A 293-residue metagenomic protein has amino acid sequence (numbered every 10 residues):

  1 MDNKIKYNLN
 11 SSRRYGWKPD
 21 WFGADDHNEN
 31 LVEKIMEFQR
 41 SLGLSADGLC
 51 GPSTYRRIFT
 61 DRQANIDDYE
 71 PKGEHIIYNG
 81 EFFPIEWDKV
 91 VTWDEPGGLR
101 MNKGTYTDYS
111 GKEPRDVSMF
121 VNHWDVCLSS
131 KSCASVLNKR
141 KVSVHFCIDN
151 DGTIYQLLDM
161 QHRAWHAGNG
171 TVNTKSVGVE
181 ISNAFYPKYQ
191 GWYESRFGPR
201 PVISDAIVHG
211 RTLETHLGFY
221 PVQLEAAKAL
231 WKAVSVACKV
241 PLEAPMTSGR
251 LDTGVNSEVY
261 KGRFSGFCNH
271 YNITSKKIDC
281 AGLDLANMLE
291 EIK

Functional and structural regions predicted by a protein language model:
D2-D61: Short acidic, glycine/serine/threonine-rich helix-capping segments at coil-helix boundaries
G16, Q39-A46, R62-I66, W124-V126 (+4 more regions): Sec/Tat-exported extracytoplasmic proteins
D47, S118-M119, S265: Conserved acidic residues
C50, V177, S265: Short glycine-rich loop/turn motifs that provide flexible caps or phosphate-binding loops at active sites
R56, T60-D61, Y69-E86, F185-K293: Basic/polar, cationic surfaces and motifs that engage anionic cell-wall and phosphate/carboxylate ligands
E86, V90-V240: Active-site-adjacent loop/helix surface patches within enzyme catalytic domains that shape the substrate-binding cleft
